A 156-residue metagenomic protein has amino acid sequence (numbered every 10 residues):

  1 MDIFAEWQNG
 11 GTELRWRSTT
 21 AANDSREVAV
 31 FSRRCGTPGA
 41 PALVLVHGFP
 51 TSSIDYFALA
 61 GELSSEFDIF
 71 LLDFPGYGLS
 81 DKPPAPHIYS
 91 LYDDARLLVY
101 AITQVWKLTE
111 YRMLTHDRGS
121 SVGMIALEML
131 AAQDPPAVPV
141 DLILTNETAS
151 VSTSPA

Functional and structural regions predicted by a protein language model:
M1-L43, S64-F67, Y89, W106-K107: Alpha/beta-hydrolase fold catalytic core
T19-V28, R33, F74-L114, E128 (+2 more regions): Active-site loop/oxyanion-hole signature of alpha/beta-hydrolase fold enzymes
F31-L79: Conserved HGGG/HGGXW glycine-rich cap/lid loop of the alpha/beta-hydrolase fold
F57, V99, M124-E128, T145: Short, hydrophobic alpha-helix immediately C-terminal to the catalytic nucleophile
D68, E110, V138-D141: Residues at the starts of beta-strands that form the adenosine-phosphate
T115, G119, G123: Gly/Ala-rich beta-loop-alpha elbow adjacent to hydrolase catalytic centers
L127-A156: Flexible "cap/lid" loop of the alpha/beta hydrolase fold
